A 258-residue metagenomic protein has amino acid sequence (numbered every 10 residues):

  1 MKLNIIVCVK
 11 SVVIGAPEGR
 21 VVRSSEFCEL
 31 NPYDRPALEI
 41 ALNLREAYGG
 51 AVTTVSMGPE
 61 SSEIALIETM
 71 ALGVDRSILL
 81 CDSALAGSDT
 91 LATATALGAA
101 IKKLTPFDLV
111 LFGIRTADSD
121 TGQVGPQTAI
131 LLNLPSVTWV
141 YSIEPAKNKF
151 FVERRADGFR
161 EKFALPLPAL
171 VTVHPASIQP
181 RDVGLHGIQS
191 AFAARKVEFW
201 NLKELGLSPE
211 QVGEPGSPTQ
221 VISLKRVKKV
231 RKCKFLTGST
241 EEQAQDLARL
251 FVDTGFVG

Functional and structural regions predicted by a protein language model:
M1-G258: N-terminal glycine-rich FAD/FM-binding segment characteristic of electron-transfer flavoproteins
